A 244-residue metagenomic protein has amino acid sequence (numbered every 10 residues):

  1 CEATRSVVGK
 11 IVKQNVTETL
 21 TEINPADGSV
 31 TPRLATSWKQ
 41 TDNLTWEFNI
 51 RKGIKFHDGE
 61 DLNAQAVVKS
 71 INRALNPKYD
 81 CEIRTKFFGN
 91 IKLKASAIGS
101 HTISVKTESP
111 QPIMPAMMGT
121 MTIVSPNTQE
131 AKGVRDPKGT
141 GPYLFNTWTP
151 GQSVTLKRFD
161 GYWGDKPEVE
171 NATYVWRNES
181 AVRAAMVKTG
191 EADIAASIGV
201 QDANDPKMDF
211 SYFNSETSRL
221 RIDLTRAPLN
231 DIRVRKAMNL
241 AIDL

Functional and structural regions predicted by a protein language model:
C1, R5, T36, T45-F48 (+6 more regions): Short, well-ordered beta-strand elements
C1-D42, N72, K138-T140: N-terminal lobe/hinge region of extracytoplasmic solute-binding protein
Q14, E18, T36, E60 (+7 more regions): Solvent-exposed, polar/charged alpha-helical surfaces in well-ordered, non-transmembrane soluble domains, broadly
T21, P25, N43, K55 (+7 more regions): Sec-exported extracytoplasmic/periplasmic mature domains
N24-S29, Q111, A116-N171, E179-V182: Gly/Pro-rich hinge or "lid" segments in bacterial periplasmic/extracellular proteins
T36-D80, S104, R183, P228: Aromatic- and charge-enriched surface segment that lines or borders ligand/interaction sites
K39, N49, I83-N127: Surface-exposed binding/hinge segments that line and control ligand-binding clefts or catalytic entry sites
P77, K94-S96, N146-K157, T173-P228 (+2 more regions): Extracellular/periplasmic solute-recognition and catalytic clefts
